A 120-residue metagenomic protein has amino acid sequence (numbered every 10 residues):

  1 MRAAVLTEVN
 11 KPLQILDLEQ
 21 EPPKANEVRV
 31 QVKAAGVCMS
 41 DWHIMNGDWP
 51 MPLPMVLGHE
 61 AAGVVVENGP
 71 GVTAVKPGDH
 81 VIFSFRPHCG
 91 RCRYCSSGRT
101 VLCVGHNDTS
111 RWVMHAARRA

Functional and structural regions predicted by a protein language model:
M1-R2: Extreme N-terminal starter segment of soluble prokaryotic enzymes
V5-P12: Extracellular beta-rich ligand/substrate-recognition surface
D17-E19: Generic structural detector for well-ordered beta-strands
E21-A35, M45-S96, V101: Glycine-rich beta-strand-centered segment in the early N-terminal region that forms part of a ligand/cofactor-binding
H43, C89-A120: NAD(P)H dinucleotide-binding glycine-rich loop of Rossmann-like/cofactor-binding domains, especially the beta1-alpha1
